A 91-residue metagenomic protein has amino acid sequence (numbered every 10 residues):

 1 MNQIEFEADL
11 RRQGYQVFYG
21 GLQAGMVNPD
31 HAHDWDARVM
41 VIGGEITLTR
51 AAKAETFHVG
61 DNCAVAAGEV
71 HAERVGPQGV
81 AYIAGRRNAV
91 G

Functional and structural regions predicted by a protein language model:
M1, E7-R11: Transition segment at domain starts
Q3, Q16-H33, A67: Conserved short histidine dyad/triad with adjacent acidic residue
D9, V27-H33, R50, R74-V75: Short histidine-centered beta-strand/loop micro-motifs that create catalytic or ligand/metal-coordination sites
A24, D34, K53, E69-V70 (+1 more regions): A generic "binding-loop/recognition-motif" signal
A32-L48: Short, conserved beta-strand element in jelly-roll/cupin
A51-A67: Short acidic-glycine-tyrosine-enriched beta hairpin
A67-G91: Ligand-binding loop in jelly-roll beta-barrel domains
